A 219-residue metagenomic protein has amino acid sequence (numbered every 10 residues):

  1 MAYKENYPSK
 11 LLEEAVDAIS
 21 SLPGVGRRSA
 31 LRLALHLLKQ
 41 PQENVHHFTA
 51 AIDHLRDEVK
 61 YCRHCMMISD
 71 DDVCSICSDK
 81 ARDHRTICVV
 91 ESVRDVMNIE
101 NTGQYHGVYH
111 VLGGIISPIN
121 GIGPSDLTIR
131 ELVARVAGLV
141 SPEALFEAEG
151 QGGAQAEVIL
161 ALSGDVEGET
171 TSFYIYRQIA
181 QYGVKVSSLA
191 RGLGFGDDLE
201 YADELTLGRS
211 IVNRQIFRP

Functional and structural regions predicted by a protein language model:
Y3-L12, S21, L31-V96: Cys/His-rich Zn2+-binding cysteine-cluster or related metal-binding knuckle/ribbon modules and their
K4, G121-P124, L199: Pocket-edge positions in alpha/beta enzyme catalytic cores
E13-D17, L31-L35, H46, A50 (+7 more regions): Solvent-exposed alpha-helical segments within well-ordered globular domains of core cellular machineries
A18, L22, Q40, L55-E58 (+8 more regions): Conserved, well-folded catalytic cores of nucleic-acid-processing and energy-transducing macromolecular machines
A30, D79-L162: Extended interfacial segments that mediate partner engagement and assembly in macromolecular machines
V45, G121-I122, G168: Alpha-helix N-cap/helix-start motif
Y105, V133-V140, F146-E149, A154-P219: Long C-terminal interaction/binding lobes of large macromolecular proteins
